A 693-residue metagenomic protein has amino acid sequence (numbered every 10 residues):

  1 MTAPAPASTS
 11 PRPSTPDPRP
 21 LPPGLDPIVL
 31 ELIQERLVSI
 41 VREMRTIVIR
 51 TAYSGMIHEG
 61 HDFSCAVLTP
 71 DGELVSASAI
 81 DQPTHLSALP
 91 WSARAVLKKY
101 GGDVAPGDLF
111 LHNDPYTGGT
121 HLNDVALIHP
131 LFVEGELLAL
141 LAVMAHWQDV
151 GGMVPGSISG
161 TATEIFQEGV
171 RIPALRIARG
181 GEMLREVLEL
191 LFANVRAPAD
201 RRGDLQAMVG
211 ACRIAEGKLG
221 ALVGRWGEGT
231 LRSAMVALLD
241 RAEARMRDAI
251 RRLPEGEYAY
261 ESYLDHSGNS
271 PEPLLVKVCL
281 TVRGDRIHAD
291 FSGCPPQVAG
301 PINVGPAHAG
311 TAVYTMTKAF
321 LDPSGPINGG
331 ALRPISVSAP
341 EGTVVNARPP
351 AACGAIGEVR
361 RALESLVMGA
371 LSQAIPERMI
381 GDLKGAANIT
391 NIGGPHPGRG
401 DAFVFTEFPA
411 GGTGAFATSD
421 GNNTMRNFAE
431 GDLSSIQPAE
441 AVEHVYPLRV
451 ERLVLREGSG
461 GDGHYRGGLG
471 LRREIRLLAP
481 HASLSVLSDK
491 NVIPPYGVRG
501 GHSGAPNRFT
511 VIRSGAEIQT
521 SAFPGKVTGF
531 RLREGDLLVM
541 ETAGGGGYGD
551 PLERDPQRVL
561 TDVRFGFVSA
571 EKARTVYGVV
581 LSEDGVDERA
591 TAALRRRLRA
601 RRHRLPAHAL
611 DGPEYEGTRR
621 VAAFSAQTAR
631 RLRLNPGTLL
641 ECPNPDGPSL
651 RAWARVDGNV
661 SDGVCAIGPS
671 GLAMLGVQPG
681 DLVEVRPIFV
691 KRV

Functional and structural regions predicted by a protein language model:
M1-R12: N-terminal acidic, proline/glycine-rich, low-complexity intrinsically disordered segments
T2, D17-P106, L111-V133, L137-H603: Glycine/proline-enriched, intrinsically flexible loops and inter-domain linkers
T15, Q167, A178-R179, P198 (+9 more regions): Intrinsically disordered, low-complexity segments enriched in small/polar residues
R589-V693: Long, compositionally biased stretches
